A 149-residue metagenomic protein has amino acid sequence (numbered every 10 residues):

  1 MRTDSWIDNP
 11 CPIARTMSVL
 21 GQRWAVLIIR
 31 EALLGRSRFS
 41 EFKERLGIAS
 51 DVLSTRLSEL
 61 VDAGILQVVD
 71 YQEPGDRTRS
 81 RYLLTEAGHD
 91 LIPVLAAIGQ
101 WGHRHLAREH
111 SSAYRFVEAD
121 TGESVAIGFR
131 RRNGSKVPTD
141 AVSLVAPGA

Functional and structural regions predicted by a protein language model:
M1-D8: Long, low-complexity, charged/polar intrinsically disordered regions in eukaryotic proteins
C11-V52: N-terminal helix-turn-helix DNA-binding core of bacterial DNA-binding proteins
G21, E73-L95: Basic, amphipathic "hinge/linker" alpha-helix immediately C-terminal to the N-terminal HTH DNA-binding motif
L57-S58: Short, hydrophobic-biased segments on the C-terminal half of alpha helices that form "recognition helices"
A96-A149: C-terminal regulatory/oligomerization modules of transcriptional regulators
